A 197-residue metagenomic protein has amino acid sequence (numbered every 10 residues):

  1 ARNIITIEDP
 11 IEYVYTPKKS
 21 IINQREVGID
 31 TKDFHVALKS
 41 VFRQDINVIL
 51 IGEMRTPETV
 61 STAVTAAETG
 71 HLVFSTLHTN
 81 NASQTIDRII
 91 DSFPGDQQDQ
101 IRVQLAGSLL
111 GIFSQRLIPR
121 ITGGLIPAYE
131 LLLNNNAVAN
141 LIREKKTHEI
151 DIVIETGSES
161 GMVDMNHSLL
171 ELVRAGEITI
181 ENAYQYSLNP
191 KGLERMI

Functional and structural regions predicted by a protein language model:
A1-I197: Short, flexible helix-loop junctions that flank or precede catalytic/ligand sites
